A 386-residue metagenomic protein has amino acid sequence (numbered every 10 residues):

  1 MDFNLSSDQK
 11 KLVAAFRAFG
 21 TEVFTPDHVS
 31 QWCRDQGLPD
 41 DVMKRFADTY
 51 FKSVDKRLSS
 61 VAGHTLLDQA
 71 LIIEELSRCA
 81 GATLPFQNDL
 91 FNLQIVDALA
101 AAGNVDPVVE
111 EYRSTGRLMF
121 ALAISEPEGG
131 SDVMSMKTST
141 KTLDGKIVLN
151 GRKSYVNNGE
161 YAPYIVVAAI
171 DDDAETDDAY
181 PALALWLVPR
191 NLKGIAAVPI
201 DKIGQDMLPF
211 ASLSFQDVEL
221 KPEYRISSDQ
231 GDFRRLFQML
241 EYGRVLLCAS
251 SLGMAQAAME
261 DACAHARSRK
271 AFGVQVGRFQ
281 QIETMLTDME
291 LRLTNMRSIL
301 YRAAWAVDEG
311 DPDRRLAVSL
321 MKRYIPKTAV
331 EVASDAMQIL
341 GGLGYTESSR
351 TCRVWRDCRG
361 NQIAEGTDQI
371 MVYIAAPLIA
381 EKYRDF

Functional and structural regions predicted by a protein language model:
M1-A80, A102, T142-I147, M239-F386: Alpha-helical interface subdomain recognition
L84-V105, G130: N-terminal glycine-rich flavin-associated loop
A101-S114, M119: A generic, well-ordered mixed alpha/beta core segment in the N-terminal half of proteins
G116-S125, V167-A168: A short, Trp-centered hydrophobic/proline-enriched beta-strand micro-motif
E128-M136: Active-site-adjacent elements of ketosynthase-type condensing enzymes
S135, N191-K221: Flexible, small-/acidic-enriched active-site or ligand-binding loops
N150-A196: A short core secondary-structure module
A211-Q238: A short, charged helix-loop
